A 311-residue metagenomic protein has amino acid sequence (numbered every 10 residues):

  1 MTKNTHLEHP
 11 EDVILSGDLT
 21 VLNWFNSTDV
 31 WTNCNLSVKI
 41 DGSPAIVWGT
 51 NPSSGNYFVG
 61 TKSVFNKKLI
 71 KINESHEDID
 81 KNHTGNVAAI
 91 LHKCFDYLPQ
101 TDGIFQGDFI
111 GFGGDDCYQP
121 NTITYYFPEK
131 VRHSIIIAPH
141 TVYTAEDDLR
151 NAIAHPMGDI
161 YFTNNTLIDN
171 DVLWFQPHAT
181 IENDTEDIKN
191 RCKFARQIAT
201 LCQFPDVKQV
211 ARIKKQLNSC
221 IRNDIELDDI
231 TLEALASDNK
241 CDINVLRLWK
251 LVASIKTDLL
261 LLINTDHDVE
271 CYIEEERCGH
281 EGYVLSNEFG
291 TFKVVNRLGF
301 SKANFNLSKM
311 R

Functional and structural regions predicted by a protein language model:
M1-C34, K39-P44, W48-R311: Core nucleotide-handling region used for phosphoryl-transfer chemistry
